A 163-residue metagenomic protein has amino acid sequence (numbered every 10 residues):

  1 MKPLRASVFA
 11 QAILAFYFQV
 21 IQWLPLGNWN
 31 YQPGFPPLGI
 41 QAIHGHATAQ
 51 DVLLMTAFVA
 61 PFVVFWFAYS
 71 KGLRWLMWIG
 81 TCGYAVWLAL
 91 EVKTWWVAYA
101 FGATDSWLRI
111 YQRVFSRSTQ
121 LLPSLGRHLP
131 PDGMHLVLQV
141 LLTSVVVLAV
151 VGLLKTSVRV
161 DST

Functional and structural regions predicted by a protein language model:
M1-L4, W23-W29, L76-E91: Hydrophobic alpha-helical transmembrane segments
M1-Y17, G133, V145-T163: Cytosolic juxtamembrane helix and N-cap/initiation of the first transmembrane helix
K2-F9, V52, R74-T81, G133-V140: Alpha-helical transmembrane segments of integral membrane proteins
A10-Q19, W78-G102: Hydrophobic alpha-helical membrane-insertion segments
L14-L54: Hydrophobic transmembrane helix segments
T48-F58, S118-V147: Hydrophobic alpha-helical transmembrane segments
V59-W78: Juxtamembrane helix-break-helix junctions at the cytosolic face of small multi-pass alpha-helical membrane proteins
W95-T119: Juxtamembrane non-transmembrane "cap" segments at the membrane-aqueous interface of multi-pass membrane proteins
